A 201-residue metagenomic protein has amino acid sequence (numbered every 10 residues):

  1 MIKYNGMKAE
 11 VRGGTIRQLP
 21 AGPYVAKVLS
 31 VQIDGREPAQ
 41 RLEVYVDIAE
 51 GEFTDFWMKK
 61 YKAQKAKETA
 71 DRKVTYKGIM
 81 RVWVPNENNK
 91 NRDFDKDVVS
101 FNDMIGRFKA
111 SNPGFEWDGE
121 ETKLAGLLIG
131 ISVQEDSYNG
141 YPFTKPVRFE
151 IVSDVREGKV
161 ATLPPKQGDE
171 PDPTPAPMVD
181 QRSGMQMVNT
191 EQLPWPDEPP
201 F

Functional and structural regions predicted by a protein language model:
M1-F201: Short beta-rich binding modules
